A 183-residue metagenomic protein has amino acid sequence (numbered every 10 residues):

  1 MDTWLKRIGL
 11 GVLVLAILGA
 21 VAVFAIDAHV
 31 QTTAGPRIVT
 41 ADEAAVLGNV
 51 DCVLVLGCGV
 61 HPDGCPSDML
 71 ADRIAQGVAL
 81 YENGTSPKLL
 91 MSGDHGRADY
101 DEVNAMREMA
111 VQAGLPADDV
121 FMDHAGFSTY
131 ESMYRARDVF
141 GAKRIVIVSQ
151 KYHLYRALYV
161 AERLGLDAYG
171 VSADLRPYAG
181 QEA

Functional and structural regions predicted by a protein language model:
M1-L18: N-terminal Sec-pathway targeting helices
L18-A25: Hydrophobic alpha-helical membrane-insertion segments, chiefly the h-region of N-terminal signal peptides
A25-E182: A structural signal for short, hydrophobic/glycine-enriched beta-strand patches
